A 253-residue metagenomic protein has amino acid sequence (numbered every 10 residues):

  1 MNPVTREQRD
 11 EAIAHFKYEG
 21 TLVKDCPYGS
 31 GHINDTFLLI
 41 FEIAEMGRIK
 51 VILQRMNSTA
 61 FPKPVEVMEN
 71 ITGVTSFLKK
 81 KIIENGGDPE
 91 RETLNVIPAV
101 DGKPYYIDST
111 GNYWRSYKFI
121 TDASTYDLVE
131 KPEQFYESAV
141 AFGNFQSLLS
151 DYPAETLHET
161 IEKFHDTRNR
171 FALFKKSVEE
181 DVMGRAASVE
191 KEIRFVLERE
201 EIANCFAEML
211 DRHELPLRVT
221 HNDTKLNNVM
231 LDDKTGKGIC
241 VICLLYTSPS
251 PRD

Functional and structural regions predicted by a protein language model:
M1-T21: Juxta-kinase regulatory segment immediately upstream of eukaryotic protein kinase catalytic domains
L22-L38: ATP-binding glycine-rich phosphate-binding loop
K50-N70, K79-P153: ATP-binding pocket architecture of kinase catalytic cores
R55, F61-V65, I120-S138, D151-H221 (+1 more regions): ATP-dependent phospho-/nucleotidyl transfer catalytic cores
T224: Hydrophobic HxD+1 residue recognition
V241-I242: Pre-DFG segment of protein kinase catalytic domains
Y246-D253: Conserved small/polar residues in nucleotide/adenosyl-binding loops
